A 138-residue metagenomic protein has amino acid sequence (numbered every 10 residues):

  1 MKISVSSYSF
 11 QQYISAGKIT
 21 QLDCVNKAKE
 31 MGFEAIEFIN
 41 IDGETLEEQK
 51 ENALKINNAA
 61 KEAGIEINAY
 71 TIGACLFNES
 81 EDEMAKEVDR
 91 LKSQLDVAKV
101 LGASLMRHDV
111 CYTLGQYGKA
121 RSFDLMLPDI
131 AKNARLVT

Functional and structural regions predicted by a protein language model:
M1-T20: Boundary/entry segment of secreted carbohydrate-active catalytic domains
I3-Y8, I36-F38, I67-I72, M106-H108: Hydrophobic faces of well-ordered beta-strands that scaffold small-molecule active sites in alpha/beta enzyme cores
Q12-K18, I39-N52, C75-A85, L114-G118: Acidic-and-aromatic substrate-binding clefts and catalytic sites of carbohydrate-active enzymes
T20-C24, E51-I56: Alpha-helical scaffolding within the catalytic cores of extracellular/periplasmic polymer-degrading hydrolases
T20-I41, V100-L105: Catalytic domains of carbohydrate-active enzymes, especially glycoside hydrolases
M31, I39, A59, A63 (+1 more regions): Generic N-terminal helix/loop capping motif
L54-E66, F77-T138: Active-site acidic/histidine proton-transfer and metal-coordination neighborhood in alpha/beta enzyme cores
